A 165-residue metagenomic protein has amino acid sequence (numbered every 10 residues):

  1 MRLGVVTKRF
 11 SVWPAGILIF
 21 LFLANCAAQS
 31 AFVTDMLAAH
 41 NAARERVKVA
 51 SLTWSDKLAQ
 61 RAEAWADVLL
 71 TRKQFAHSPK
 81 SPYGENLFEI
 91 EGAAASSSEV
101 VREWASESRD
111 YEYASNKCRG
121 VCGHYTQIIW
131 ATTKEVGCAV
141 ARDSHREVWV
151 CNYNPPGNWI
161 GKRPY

Functional and structural regions predicted by a protein language model:
R2-A15: Bacterial N-terminal signal peptides that target proteins for export
L3, Q29, N158-K162: Membrane-interface soluble catalytic domains
P14-L23: Bacterial N-terminal signal peptides
F20, D35-L37, Y113: Short, positively charged
A27-G84: Short, well-ordered surface patches within globular domains
K80-Y83, A93-Y165: Disulfide-stabilized extracellular recognition modules
L87: Acyl-group handling in specialized metabolite and lipid biosynthesis
